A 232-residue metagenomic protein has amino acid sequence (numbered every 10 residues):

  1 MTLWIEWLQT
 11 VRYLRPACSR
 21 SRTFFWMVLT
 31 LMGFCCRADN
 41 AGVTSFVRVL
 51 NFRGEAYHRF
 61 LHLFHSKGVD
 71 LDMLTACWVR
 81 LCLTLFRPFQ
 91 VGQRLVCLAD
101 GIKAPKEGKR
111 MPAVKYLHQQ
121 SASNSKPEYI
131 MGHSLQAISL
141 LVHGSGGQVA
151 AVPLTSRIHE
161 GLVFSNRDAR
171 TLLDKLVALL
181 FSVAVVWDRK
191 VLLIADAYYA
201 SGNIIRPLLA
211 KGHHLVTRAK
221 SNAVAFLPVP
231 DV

Functional and structural regions predicted by a protein language model:
M1-H65, L71-W78: Gly/serine-rich nucleotide phosphate-binding loop at the start of the catalytic core of nucleotide/ADP-ribose-handling
M1-W26, F34, H143-L162, D168-L173 (+3 more regions): A short, flexible helix-boundary coil/loop motif
R37, K103-P105, A197-S201: Gly/Ser/Thr-rich loops at beta-strand to alpha-helix junctions that form or flank small-molecule/cofactor-binding
R53-H62, K67, S121-K190: Electropositive, glycine- and tryptophan-enriched low-complexity nucleic-acid-binding patches
S66-Q148: Active-site-proximal, Lys/Arg-enriched surface segment that forms a nucleic-acid-binding/basic interface patch
V96-A99, P153-R157, L192-D196: Extended hydrophobic secondary-structure segments that form protein cores and membrane-embedded regions
G161-V232: An internal, acidic/charged active-site-proximal segment that coordinates divalent cations and/or engages
